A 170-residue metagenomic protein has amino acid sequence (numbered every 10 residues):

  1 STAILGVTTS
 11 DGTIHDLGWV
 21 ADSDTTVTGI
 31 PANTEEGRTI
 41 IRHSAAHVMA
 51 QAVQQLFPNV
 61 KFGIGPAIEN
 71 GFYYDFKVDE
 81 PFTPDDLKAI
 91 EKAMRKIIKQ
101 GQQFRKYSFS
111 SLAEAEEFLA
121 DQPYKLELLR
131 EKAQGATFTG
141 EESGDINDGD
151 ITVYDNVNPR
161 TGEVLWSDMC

Functional and structural regions predicted by a protein language model:
T2, Q55-V60: Short secondary-structure junctions
A3-W19: Short acidic beta-strand-loop surface patches of small beta-rich interaction domains
S23-V27: Loop/turn positions that initiate beta-strands
N33-I41: Short, Lys/Arg- and Gly-enriched loop/turn segments at beta-strand edges
S44-Q54, I64, P159-C170: Conserved phosphate/anionic-ligand binding catalytic regions in large, soluble enzymes, centered on
V48, A52-L56, I90-I97: Generic, well-ordered alpha-helical scaffold segments in large soluble proteins
P66-Y73: Short, conserved phosphate-binding/catalytic loop or strand-edge motifs used in phosphoryl-/nucleotidyl-transfer
K77-C170: Non-catalytic interaction/regulatory segments
